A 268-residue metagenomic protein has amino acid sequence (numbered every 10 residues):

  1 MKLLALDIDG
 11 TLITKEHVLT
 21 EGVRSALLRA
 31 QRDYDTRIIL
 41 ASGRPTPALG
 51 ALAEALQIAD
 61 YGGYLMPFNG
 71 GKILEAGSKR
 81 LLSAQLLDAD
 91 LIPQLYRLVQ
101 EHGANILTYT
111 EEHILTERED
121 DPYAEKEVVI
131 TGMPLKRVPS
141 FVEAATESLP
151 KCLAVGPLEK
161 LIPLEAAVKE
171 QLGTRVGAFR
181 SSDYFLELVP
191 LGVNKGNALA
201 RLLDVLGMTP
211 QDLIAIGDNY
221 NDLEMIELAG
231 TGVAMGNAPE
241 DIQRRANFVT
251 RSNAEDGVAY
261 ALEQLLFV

Functional and structural regions predicted by a protein language model:
M1-L3, T20, E187-V268: Mg2+-dependent phosphoryl-transfer enzymes with acidic/Ser/Thr/Gly-rich catalytic loops
K2-H17: Asp-based phosphoryl-transfer active-site loop
E21-Y123: Active-site phosphate-binding/coordination module
V23, L49-A53, L164, V168 (+3 more regions): Hydrophobic packing residues within well-ordered alpha-helices of enzyme cores
A30, S42, N69, C152 (+3 more regions): Residue-level signal for inorganic ion chemistry
D35-I39, G63, K151, Q211-L213 (+1 more regions): Short active-site oxyanion
L56, Y61, N69, L172-T174 (+2 more regions): Short, structured coil segments at secondary-structure junctions
L98, H102-I216, N237: Conserved acidic, metal-coordinating active-site core of Asp-based, Mg2+-dependent phosphoryl-transfer enzymes
